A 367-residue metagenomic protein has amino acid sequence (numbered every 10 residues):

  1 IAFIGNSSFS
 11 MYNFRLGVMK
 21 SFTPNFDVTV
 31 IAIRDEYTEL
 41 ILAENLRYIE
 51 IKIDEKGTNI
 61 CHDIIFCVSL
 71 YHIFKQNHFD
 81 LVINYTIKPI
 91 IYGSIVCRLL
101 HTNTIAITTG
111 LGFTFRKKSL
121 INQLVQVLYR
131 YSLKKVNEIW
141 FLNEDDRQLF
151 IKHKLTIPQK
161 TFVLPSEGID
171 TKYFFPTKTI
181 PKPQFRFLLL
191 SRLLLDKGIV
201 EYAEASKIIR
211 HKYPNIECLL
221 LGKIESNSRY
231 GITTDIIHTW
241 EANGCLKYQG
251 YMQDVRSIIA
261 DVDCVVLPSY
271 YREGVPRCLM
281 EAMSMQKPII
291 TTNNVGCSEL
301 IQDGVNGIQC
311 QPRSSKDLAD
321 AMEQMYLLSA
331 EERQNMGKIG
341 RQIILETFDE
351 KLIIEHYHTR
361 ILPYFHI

Functional and structural regions predicted by a protein language model:
Y12-G17, F185, L194-H211, K316: A conserved mid-protein helix/loop that constitutes part of the nucleotide-sugar donor-binding site
I31-E36, L190, E217-I232: Glycosyltransferase donor-sugar binding loop
I49-E50, R130-P176: Donor nucleotide-sugar binding/catalytic pocket of nucleotide-sugar-dependent glycosyltransferases
N84-I90, T108: Short His-centered aromatic/hydrophobic patch
G222, I232-M252: Nucleotide-activated donor-binding/catalytic signature segment of Leloir-type glycosyltransferases, i.e., the conserved
P288-T291: Short hydrophobic beta-strand element within catalytic cores of glycosyltransferases and related nucleotide-activated
D303-G304, I308-S315, Q324-A330: Conserved acidic donor-binding segment of nucleotide-sugar-dependent glycosyltransferases
D317, Q324, E331-T347, I353-T359: A short, well-ordered alpha-helix in the C-terminal region of glycosyltransferases
